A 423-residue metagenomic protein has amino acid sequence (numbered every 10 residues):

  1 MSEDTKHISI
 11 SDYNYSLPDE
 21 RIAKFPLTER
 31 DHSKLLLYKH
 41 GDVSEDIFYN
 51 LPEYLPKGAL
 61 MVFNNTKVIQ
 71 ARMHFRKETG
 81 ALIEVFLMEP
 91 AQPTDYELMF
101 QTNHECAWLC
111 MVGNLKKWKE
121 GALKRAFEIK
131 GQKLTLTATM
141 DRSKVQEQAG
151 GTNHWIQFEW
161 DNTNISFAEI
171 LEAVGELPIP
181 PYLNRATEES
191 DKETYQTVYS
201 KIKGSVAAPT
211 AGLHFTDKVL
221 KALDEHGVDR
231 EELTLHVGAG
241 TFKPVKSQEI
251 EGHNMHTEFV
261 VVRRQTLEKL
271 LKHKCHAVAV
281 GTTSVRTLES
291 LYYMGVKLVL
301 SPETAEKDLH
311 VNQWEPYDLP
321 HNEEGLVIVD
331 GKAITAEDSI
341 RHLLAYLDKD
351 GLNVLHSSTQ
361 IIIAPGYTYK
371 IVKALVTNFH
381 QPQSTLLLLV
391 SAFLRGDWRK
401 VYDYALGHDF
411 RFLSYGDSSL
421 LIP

Functional and structural regions predicted by a protein language model:
S2-P423: Surface-exposed, charge/polar-rich loops and edge strands
